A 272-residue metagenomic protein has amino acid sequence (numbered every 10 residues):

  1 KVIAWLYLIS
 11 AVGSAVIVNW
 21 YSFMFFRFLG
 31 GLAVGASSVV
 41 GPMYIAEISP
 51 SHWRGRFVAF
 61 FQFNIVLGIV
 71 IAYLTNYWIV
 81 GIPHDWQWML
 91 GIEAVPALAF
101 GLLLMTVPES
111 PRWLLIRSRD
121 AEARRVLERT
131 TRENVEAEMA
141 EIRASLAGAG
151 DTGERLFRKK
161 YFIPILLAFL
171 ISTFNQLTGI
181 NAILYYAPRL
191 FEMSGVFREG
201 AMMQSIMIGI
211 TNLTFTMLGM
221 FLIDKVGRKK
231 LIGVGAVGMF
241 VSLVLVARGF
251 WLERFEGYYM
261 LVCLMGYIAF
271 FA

Functional and structural regions predicted by a protein language model:
K1-E122, L127-E128, A144-A272: Alpha-helical transmembrane bundle of multi-pass membrane proteins
T130-E133: Short helix/loop segments within enzyme catalytic domains that coordinate or immediately flank catalytic cofactors
V135-A144: Short, well-structured alpha-helical segments
